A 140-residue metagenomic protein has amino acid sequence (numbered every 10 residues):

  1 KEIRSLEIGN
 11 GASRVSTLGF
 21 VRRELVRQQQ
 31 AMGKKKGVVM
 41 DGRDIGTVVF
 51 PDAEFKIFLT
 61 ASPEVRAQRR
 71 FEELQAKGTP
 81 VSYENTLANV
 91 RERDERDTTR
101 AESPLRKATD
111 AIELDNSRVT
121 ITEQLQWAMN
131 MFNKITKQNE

Functional and structural regions predicted by a protein language model:
K1-G37, E64, Q68, Y83-A101 (+1 more regions): ATP-dependent small-molecule kinase phosphotransfer cores that center on conserved nucleotide phosphate-binding segments
I3, G9, F71-K77, R96 (+1 more regions): NTP-dependent small-molecule kinase module
R14, V49, F55: Active-site segments that bind and position negatively charged phosphate/pyrophosphate groups
Q30-G33, V48-P51, T79, P104-K107: Conserved catalytic network of the ASCE P-loop NTPase/AAA+ motor domain
V38, E54-F58, A111-E113: Short, well-ordered beta-strand core segments
D44-G46, P63-E64, V119: Short glycine-rich anion-binding loops that position phosphate/pyrophosphate groups of nucleotides and phosphorylated
D52, L59-A67: Conserved RecA-like helicase motor core of SF1/SF2 enzymes
